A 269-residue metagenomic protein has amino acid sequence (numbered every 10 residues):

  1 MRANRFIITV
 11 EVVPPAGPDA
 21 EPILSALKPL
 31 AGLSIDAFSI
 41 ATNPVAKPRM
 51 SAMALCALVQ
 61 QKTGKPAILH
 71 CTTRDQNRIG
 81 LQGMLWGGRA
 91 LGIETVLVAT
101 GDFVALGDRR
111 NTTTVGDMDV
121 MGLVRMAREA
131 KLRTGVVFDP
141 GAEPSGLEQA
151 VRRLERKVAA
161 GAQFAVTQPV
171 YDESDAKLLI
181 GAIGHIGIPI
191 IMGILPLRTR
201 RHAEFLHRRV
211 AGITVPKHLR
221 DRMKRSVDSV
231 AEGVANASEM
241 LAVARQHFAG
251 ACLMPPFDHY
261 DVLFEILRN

Functional and structural regions predicted by a protein language model:
M1-A20, S25, Q60, L123 (+1 more regions): N-terminal amphipathic alpha-helix/helix-capping segment at the start of soluble metabolic enzymes
F6-P22, A67-I79, R133-Q149, R222-A235: Active-site mouth loops of central-metabolism enzymes
I8-P14, D36-I40, A67-C71, V96-V98 (+5 more regions): Hydrophobic faces of well-ordered beta-strands that scaffold small-molecule active sites in alpha/beta enzyme cores
G17-L30, A52, R78-W86, S145-R156 (+1 more regions): Short, acidic/polar
D19-E21, A46-L58, N77-M84, D102-A127 (+3 more regions): Active-site-adjacent beta->alpha loops and helix N-cap segments on the catalytic face of soluble alpha/beta enzymes
L33, K62, L91, A160 (+1 more regions): Structural motif
A41-P44, P48, H70-T73, T112 (+7 more regions): Glycine- and other small-residue-rich loops at beta-strand/loop junctions that grip anionic moieties
T114-D139, G187-M240, F257, R268: Active-site pocket-lining/capping segments in soluble small-molecule metabolic enzymes
